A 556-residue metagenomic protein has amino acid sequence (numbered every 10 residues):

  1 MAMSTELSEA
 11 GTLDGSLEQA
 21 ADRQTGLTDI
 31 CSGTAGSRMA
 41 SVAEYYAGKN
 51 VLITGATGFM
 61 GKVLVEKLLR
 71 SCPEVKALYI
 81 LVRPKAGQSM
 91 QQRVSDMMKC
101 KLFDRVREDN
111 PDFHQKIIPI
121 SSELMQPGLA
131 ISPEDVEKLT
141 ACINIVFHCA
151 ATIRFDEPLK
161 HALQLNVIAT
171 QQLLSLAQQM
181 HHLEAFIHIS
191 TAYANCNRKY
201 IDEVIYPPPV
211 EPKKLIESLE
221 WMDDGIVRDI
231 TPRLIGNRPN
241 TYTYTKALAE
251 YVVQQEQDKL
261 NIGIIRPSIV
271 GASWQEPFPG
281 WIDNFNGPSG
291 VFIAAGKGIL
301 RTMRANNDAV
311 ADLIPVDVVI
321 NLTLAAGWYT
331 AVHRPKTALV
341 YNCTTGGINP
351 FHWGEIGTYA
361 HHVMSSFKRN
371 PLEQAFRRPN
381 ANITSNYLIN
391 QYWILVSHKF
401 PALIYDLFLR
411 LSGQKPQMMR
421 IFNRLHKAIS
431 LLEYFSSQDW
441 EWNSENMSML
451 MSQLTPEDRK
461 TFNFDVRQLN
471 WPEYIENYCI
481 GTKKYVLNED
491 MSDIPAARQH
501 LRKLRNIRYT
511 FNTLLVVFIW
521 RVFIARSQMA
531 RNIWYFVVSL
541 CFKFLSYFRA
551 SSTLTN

Functional and structural regions predicted by a protein language model:
A2-R154, L159-H161, Q171, Q179-A185 (+5 more regions): N-terminal Rossmann/SDR dinucleotide-binding element
S4-G15, V75-Y79, L431, N443-N556: Amphipathic terminal alpha-helices
A192-A194, V270, I348: Conserved sequence/active-site signature of Rossmann-fold short-chain dehydrogenase/reductase
T231-T243, A247-G280, P288, V332-Y341: Conserved beta-loop-beta element that borders a ligand/cofactor-binding pocket
Y244-L248, G287-P288, N306-G327: Substrate-positioning beta->alpha
F278-T302, M418: C-terminal beta-strand-loop-alpha-helix "lid" module of Rossmann-like NAD(P)-dependent dehydrogenases
A326-S430, D439-N443, L450-Q453, E457-G481 (+2 more regions): Mid/C-terminal beta-alpha module of Rossmann-like enzyme folds, strongest in SDR-family dehydrogenases/epimerases
